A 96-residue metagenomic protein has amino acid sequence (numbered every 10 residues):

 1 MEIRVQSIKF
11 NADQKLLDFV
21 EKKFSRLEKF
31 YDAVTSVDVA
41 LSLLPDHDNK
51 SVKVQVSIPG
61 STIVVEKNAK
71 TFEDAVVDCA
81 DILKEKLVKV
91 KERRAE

Functional and structural regions predicted by a protein language model:
M1-E96: N-terminal, polar/charged subdomain of small-to-medium soluble alpha/beta proteins
